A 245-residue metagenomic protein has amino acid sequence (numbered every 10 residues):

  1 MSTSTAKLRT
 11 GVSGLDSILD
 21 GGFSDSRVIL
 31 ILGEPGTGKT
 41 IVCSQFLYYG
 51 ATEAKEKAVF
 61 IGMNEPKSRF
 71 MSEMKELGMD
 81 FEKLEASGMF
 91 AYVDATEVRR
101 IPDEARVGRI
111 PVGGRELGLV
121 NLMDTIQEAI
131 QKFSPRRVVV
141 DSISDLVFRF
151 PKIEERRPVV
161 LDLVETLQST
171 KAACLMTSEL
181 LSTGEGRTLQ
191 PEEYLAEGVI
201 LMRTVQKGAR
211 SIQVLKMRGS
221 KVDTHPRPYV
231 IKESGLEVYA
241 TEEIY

Functional and structural regions predicted by a protein language model:
M1-T3, D223-Y245: C-terminal regions of RecA-like/P-loop NTPase motor modules
T10-G22: Pre-Walker A adenine-sensing motif
I29-L32: Short hydrophobic/aromatic beta-strand immediately N-terminal to the Walker A/P-loop
E34-E104, R109: Conserved P-loop
K57, M89, S134-R137, S169-T177: Loop/turn-to-beta-strand initiation segments
N64-S68, E76, T96-R100, S144-D145 (+5 more regions): Conserved nucleotide-binding/hydrolysis micro-motifs of P-loop NTPases
R99-D162, Q168: Phosphate-binding/switch loop-helix module in NTP-utilizing enzymes
A172-S234: Phosphate-binding/switch region of NTP-binding enzymes
